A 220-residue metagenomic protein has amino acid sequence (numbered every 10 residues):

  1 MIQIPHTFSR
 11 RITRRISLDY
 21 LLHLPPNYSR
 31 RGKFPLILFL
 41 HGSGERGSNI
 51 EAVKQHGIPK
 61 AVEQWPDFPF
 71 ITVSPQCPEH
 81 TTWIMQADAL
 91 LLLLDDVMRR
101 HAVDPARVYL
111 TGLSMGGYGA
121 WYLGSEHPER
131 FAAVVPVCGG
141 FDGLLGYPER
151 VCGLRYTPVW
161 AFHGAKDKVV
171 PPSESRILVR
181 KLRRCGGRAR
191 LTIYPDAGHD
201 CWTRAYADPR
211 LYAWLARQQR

Functional and structural regions predicted by a protein language model:
M1-L36, F70, T111-L113, Y118 (+6 more regions): A domain-start/cap signature at the N-terminus of enzymes
I16, T82-L90, V170, A207: Phosphate/oxyanion-binding active-site loops and adjacent basic polyanion-contact surfaces
P25, F39-S43, P75-P78, T111-M115 (+3 more regions): Active-site-proximal beta-strand/loop segments in catalytic clefts of secreted hydrolases
P26-G32, P78-M115, P128: Gly/Ser-rich "nucleophile elbow"/oxyanion-hole loop immediately N-terminal to the catalytic nucleophile in hydrolases
P35, F70, R107, A132 (+1 more regions): Alpha/beta-hydrolase fold active-site loops
L36, L40-L91: Active-site machinery of serine-nucleophile hydrolases
M98-R100, A106-G153: Primarily recognizes the serine-hydrolase "nucleophile elbow" in alpha/beta-hydrolase and SGNH/GDSL folds
A132-A213: The feature captures the conserved acid-bearing segment of alpha/beta-hydrolase catalytic domains
